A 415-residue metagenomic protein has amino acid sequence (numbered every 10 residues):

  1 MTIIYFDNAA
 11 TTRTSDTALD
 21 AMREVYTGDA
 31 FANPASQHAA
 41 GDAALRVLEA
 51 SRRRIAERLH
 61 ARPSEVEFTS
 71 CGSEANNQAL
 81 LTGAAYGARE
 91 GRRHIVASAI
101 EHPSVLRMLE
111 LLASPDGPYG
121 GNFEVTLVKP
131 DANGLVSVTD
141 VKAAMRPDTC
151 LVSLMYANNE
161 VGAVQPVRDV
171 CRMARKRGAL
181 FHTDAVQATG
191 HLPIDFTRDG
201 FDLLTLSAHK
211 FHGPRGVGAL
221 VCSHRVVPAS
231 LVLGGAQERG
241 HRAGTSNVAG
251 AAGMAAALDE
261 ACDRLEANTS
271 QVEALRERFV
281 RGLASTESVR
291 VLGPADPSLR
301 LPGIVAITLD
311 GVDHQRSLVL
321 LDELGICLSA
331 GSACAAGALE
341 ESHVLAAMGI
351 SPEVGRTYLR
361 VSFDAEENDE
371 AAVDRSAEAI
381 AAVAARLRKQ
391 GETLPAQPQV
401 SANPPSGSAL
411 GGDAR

Functional and structural regions predicted by a protein language model:
M1-R415: Pyridoxal 5′-phosphate
